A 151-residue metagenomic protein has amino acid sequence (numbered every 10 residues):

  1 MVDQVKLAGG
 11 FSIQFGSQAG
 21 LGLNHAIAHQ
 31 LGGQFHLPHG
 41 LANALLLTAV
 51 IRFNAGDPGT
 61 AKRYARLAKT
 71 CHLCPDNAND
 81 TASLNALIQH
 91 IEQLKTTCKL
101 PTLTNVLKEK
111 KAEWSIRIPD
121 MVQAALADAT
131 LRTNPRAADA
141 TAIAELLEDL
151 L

Functional and structural regions predicted by a protein language model:
M1-A19, K111, I116, T141: Carboxylate- and glycine-rich phosphate/diphosphate-binding segment that chelates Mg2+/Mn2+
M1-Q4, A19-N24, N77-L84, K99-L107 (+1 more regions): Flexible, glycine/charged-enriched surface loops at secondary-structure junctions
Q4-L7, A26-H29, L45-L46, R66 (+4 more regions): Amphipathic alpha-helical interaction segments
V5-I13, L47-V50, I91, K95 (+2 more regions): Short alpha-helical scaffolding segments that buttress acidic/His motifs in well-ordered protein cores
F11-G40, D128-R132: Glycine-rich phosphate/pyrophosphate-binding beta-alpha loops
Q34-R117: Gly/Pro-rich interdomain helix-loop hinge
A112-L151: Short, amphipathic C-terminal "tail helix"
